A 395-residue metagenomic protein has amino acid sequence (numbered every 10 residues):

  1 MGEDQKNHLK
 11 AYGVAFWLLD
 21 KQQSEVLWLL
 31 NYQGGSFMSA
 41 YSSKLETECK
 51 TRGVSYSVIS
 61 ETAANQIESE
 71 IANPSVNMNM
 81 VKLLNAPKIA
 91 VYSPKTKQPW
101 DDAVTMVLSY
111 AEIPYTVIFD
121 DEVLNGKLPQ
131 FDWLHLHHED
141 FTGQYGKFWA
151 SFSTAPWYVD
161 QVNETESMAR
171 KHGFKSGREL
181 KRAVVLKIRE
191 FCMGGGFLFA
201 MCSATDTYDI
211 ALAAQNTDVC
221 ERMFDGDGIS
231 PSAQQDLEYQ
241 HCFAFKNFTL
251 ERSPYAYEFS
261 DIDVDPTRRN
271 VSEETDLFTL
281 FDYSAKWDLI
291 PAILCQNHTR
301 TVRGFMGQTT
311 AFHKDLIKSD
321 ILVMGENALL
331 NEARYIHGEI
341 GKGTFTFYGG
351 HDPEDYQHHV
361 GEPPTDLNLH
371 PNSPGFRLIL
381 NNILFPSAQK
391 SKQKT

Functional and structural regions predicted by a protein language model:
M1-D102, A111: Hydrophobic targeting/anchoring helices
M1-G2, K6, F37-T47, Q98-T205 (+1 more regions): Helical hinge/lid and interdomain linker segments adjacent to catalytic or ligand-binding clefts that mediate domain
K6-M38, L316-T395: Extracellular ligand-binding/catalytic regions of CAZymes and related secreted enzymes and adhesion modules
W28, A90-V91, V117, L134-L136 (+2 more regions): Structural recognition of the beta-strand scaffold that forms the well-ordered cores of secreted hydrolase catalytic
A72-N77, D121-V123, L330-R334: Alpha-helical scaffolding within the catalytic cores of extracellular/periplasmic polymer-degrading hydrolases
K82-N85, G126-P129, F191, E339-G341: Extracellular/periplasmic catalytic domains that process cell-envelope and extracellular macromolecules
D102, S109, D206, D236-V360: Catalytic beta-strand/loop cores that center a nucleophilic Ser/Cys/Thr and support acyl-enzyme chemistry
W157-V159, G173-F174, C192-M193, A213-N216 (+2 more regions): Catalytic cores of eukaryotic secretory-pathway lumenal/extracellular enzymes that build and remodel glycoconjugates
